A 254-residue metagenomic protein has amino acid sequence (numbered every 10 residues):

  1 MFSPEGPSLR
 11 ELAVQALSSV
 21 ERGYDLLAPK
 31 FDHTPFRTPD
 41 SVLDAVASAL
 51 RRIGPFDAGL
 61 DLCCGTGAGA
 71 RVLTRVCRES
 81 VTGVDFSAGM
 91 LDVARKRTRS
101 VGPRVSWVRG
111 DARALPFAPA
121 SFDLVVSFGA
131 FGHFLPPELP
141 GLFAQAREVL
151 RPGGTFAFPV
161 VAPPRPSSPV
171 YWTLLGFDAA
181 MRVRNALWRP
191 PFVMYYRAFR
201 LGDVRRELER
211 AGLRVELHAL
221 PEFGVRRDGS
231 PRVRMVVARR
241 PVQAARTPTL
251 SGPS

Functional and structural regions predicted by a protein language model:
M1-G54, V72, P164: Conserved class I S-adenosyl-L-methionine
L60-L62, T66-A114: Class I SAM-dependent methyltransferase SAM/SAH-binding core
R113-V125: A short acidic, Gly/Pro-enriched loop at the edge of an enzyme's catalytic core that lines a small-molecule cofactor
P140-P152: A short glycine-rich, Lys/Arg-flanked "PGG" loop and its adjoining helix->strand segment in the class I
A157-M181: Conserved class I S-adenosyl-L-methionine
Y195-G212: Short alpha-helix
L213-G224: Conserved S-adenosyl-L-methionine
G224-S254: Core SAM-dependent methyltransferase catalytic element
